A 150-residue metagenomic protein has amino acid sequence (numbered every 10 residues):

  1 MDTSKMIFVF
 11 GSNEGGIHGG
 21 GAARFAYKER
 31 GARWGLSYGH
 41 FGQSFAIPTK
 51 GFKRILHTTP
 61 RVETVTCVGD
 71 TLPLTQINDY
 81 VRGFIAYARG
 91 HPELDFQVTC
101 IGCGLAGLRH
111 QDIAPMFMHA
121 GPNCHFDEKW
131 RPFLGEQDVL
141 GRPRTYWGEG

Functional and structural regions predicted by a protein language model:
M1-G150: Macrodomain-like recognition of ADP-ribose-binding/processing modules
